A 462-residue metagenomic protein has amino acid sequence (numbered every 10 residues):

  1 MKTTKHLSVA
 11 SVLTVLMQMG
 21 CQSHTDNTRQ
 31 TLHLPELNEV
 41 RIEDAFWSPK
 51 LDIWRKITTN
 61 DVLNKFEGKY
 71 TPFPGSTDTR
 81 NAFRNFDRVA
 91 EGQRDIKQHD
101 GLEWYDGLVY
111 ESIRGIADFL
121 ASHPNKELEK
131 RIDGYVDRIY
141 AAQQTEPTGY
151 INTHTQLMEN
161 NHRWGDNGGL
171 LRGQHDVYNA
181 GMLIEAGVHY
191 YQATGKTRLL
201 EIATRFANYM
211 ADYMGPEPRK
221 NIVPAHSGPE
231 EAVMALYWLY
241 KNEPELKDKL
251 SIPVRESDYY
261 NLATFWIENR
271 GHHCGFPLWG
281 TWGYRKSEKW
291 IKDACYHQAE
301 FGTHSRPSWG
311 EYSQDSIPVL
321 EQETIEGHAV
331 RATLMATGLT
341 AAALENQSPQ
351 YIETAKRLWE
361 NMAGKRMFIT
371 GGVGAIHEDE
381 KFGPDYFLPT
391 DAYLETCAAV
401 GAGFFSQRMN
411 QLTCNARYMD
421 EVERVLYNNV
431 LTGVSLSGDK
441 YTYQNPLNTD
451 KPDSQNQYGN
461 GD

Functional and structural regions predicted by a protein language model:
M1-V9: Bacterial N-terminal signal peptides that target proteins for export
T4-K5, V15, T59: N-terminal compositionally biased, intrinsically disordered segments and leader/signal-like regions
S8-S11, T337: A periodicity- and composition-biased signal for non-globular, repetitive helical segments
A10-Q18: Bacterial N-terminal signal peptides
H24-D462: Glycan-recognition and catalytic cores of secretory/periplasmic carbohydrate-active enzymes
